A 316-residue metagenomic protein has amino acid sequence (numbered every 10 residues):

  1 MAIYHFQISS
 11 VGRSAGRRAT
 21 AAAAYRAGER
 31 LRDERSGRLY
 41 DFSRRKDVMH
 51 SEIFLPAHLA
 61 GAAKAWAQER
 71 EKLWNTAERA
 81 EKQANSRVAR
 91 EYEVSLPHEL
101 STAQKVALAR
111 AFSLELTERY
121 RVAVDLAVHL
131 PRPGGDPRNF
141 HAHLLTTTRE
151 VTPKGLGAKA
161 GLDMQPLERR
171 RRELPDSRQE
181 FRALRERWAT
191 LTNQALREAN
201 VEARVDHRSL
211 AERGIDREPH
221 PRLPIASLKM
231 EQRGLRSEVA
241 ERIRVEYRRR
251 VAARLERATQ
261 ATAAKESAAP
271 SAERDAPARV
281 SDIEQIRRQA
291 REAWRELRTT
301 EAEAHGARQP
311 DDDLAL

Functional and structural regions predicted by a protein language model:
M1-L316: N-terminal nicking endonuclease/strand-transfer module with a His-rich metal-binding environment and a catalytic Tyr
